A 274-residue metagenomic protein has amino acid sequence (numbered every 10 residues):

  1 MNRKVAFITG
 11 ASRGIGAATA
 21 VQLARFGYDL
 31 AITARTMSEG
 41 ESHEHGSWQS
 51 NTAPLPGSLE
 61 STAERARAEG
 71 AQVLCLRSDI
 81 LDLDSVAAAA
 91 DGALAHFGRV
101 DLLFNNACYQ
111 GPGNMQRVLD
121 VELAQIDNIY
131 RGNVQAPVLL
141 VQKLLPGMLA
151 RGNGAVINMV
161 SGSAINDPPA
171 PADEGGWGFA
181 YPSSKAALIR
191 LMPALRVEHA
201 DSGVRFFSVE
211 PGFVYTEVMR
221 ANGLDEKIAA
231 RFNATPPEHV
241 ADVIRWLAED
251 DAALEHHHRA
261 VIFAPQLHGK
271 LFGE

Functional and structural regions predicted by a protein language model:
S12-R13, T36: Conserved glycine-rich cofactor-binding loop
F26-S61: Conserved glycine-rich Rossmann-like NAD(P)H-binding loop of the short-chain dehydrogenase/reductase
W48, T52-E60, Q110-D127, P168-D173 (+1 more regions): Conserved mid-core segment of classical short-chain dehydrogenase/reductases
A53-G57, R77-A89, L123: The beta1-alpha1 cofactor-binding region of Rossmann-like NAD(H)/NADP(H)-dependent oxidoreductases
Y109-Q110, D120-A124, A155-D201, F213: Catalytic loop of short-chain dehydrogenase/reductase
V141-Q142, P193: A short, exposed helix-loop element centered on a Lys and neighboring polar residues
D201, S208, L224-E274: C-terminal helical subdomain
